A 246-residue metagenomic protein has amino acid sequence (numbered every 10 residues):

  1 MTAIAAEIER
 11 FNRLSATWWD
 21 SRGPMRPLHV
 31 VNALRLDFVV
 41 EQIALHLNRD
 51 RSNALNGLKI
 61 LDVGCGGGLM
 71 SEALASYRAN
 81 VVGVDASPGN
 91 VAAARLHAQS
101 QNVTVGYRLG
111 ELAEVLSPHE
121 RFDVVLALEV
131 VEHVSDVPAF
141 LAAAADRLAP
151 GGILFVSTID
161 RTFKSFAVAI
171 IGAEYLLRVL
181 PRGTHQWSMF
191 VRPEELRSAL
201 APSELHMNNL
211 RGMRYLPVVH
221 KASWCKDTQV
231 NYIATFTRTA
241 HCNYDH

Functional and structural regions predicted by a protein language model:
M1-M25: N-terminal, positively charged/glycine-rich alpha-helical extensions of SAM-dependent methyltransferases
M25-L28, Q101, Y107, L176 (+1 more regions): A C-terminal cap/extension of S-adenosyl-L-methionine-dependent methyltransferases that defines the acceptor-substrate
V30-N56: Conserved alpha-helix/loop element of class I SAM-dependent methyltransferases that forms part of the SAM/SAH-binding
Q42, A73, A199: Rossmann-fold NAD(P)-dependent oxidoreductase module
H46-N53, L58-K164, A234-F236: Conserved SAM-binding loop
S165-Y175: Short, flexible, mixed-charge acidic loops at enzyme active sites
R178-E195: Acceptor-substrate binding/catalytic loop of class I
